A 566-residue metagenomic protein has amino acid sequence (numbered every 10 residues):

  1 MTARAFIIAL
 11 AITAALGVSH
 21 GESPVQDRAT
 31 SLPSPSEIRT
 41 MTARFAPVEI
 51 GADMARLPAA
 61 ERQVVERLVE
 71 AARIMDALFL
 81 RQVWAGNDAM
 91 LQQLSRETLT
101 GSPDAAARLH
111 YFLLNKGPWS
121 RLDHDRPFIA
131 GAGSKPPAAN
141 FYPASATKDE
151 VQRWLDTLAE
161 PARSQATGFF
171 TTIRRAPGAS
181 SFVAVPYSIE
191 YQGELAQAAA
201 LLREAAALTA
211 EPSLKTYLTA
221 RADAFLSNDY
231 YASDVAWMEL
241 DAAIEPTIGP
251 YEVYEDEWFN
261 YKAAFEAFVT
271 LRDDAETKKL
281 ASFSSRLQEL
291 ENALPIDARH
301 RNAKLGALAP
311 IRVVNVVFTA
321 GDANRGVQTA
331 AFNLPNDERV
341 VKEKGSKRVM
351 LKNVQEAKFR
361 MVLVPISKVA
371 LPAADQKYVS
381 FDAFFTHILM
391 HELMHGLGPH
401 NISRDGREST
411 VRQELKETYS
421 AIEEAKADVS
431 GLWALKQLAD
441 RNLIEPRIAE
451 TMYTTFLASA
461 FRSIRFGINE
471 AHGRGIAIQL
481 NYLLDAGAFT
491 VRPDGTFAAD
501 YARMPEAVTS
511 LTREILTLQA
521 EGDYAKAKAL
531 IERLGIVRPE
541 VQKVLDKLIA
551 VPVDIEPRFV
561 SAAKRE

Functional and structural regions predicted by a protein language model:
M1-I7: Bacterial N-terminal signal peptides that target proteins for export
I7-G17: Bacterial N-terminal signal peptides
L16-D27: Signal peptide processing junction and immediate N-terminal pro/mature segment of secreted/exported proteins
D27-A207, S213-Y217: N-terminal helix-rich structural modules
I38-I50, A55-R67, P161-A421, A425-D428 (+4 more regions): Fold-level signature of zinc-dependent metallopeptidase catalytic domains
D88-L109, L113, R221, I244-Y254 (+2 more regions): Charge-rich, acidic-biased intrinsically disordered regions
L432-A529, R533: Long, well-structured alpha-helical subdomains associated with metal-dependent extracellular/ecto-lumenal hydrolases
T512, L516-E566: Extended, compositionally biased alpha-helical segments that mediate assembly or anchoring
